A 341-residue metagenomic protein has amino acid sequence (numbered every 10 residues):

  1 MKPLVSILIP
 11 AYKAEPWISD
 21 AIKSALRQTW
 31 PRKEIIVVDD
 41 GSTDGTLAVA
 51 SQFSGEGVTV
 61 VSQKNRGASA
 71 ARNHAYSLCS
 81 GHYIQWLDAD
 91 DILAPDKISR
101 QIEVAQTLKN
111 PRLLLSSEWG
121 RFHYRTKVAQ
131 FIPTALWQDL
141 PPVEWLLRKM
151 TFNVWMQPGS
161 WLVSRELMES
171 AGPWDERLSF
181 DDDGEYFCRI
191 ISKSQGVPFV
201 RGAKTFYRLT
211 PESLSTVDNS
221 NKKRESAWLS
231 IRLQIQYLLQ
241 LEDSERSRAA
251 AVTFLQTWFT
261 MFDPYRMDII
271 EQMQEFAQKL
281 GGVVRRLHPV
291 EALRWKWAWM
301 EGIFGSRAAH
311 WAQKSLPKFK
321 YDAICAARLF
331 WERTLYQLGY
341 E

Functional and structural regions predicted by a protein language model:
M1-L229, Q236, E242, T334 (+1 more regions): Nucleotide-sugar donor-binding/catalytic module of glycosyltransferases that assemble extracellular/cell-envelope
Y124, T260-D268: Active-site activation/catalytic loop segments of kinase-like enzymes and analogous catalytic loops in related
E144-R148, R248, V252, E271-Q274 (+1 more regions): Generic detector of well-ordered alpha-helical segments enriched in charged/polar residues, highlighting helical
T210-P211, T253, W295-K296: Flexible glycine/acidic-rich beta-alpha junction loops that bind and position SAM and/or redox cofactors in anaerobic
E225-S226, R246-A250, D268: Residues within HEAT/ARM-like alpha-solenoid scaffolds
A227-L241, Q272-G281: Amphipathic alpha-helices of TPR/Sel1-like and other helical repeat/solenoid scaffolds
A249-F262: Amphipathic alpha-helical repeat scaffolds of TPR domains
M267-E341: Membrane-interface aromatic/basic loop that binds lipid-linked glycans or pyrophosphate carriers, typified by
